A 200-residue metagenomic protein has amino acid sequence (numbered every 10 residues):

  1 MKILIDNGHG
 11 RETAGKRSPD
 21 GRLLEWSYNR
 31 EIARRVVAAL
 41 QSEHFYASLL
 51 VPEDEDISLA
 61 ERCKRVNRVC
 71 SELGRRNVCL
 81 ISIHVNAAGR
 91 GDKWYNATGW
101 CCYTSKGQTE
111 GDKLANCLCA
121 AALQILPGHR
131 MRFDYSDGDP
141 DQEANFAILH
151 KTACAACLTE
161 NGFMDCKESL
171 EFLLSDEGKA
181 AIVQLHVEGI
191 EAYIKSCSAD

Functional and structural regions predicted by a protein language model:
M1-I3: Extreme N-terminal starter segment of soluble prokaryotic enzymes
D6-T13: Short acidic/polar micro-motifs centered on Gly/Asp/Asn
A14-D20, E168-L173: Short acidic, glycine/proline-rich loop/turn micro-motifs
G15-E31: Glycine- and acidic-residue-enriched helix-capping/strand-helix junction motifs
S27-D200: Active-site-proximal helix/loop segments of hydrolytic enzymes
